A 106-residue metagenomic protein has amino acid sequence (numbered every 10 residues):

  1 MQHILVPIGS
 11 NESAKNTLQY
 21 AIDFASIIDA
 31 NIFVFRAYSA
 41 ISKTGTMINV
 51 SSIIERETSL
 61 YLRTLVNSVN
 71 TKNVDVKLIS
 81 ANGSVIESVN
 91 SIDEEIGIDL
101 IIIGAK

Functional and structural regions predicted by a protein language model:
M1-S52: Small/aliphatic-rich secondary-structure junction motif
T17-Y20, Y61, S88: Well-ordered alpha-helical segments embedded in enzymatic catalytic cores
V50-L60: A short acidic, glycine-rich active-site loop that binds or catalyzes chemistry on phosphate/adenosine moieties
L62-V66: A conserved short alpha-helical segment within the catalytic HATPase_c
N67-I101: Structural beta-alpha unit
I103-K106: Glycine-rich, Arg-bearing micro-motifs that act as flexible, cationic patches
